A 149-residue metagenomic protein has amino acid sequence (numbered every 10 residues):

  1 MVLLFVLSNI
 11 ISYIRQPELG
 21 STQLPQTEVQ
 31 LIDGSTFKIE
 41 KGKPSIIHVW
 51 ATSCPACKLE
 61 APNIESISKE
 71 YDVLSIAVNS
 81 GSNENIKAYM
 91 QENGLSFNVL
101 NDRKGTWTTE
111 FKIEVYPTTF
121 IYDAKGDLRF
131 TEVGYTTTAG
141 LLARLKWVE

Functional and structural regions predicted by a protein language model:
M1-E28, E149: N-terminal targeting signals for export/organelle localization
Q23, K43, E114-Y116: Short, small/polar residue-rich loop motifs at catalytic or cofactor-binding pockets
S35-K58, I64: Short active-site neighborhood of thiol/selenol oxidoreductases, capturing the structured segment around
I46-I47, V73, T119: Hydrophobic beta-strand anchors of alpha/beta hydrolase catalytic cores
H48, S75-A77, T131: Soluble periplasmic/extracytoplasmic beta-strand elements of cell-envelope proteins
K58-N93, R103-T109: Structural microenvironment flanking redox-active thiols in thiol-disulfide oxidoreductases
Q91-L95, R103-E149: Thiol/disulfide oxidoreductase modules built on the thioredoxin-like
